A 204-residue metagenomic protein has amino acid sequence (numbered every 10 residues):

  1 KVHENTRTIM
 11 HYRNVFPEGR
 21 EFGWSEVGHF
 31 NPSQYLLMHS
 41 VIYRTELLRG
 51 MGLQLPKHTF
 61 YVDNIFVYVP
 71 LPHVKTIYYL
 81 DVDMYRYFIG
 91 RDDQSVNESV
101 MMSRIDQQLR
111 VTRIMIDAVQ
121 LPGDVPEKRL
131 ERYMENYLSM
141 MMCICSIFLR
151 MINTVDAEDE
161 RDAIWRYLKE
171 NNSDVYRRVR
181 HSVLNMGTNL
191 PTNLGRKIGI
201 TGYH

Functional and structural regions predicted by a protein language model:
K1-Y78, Y85-M101: Donor-binding/catalytic cores of nucleotide-activated saccharide and glycerol-phosphate transferases/polymerases
L37, I42, D81, D106-L109 (+1 more regions): Alpha-helix N-cap/helix-start motif at coil-to-helix transitions, marked by capping-box chemistry
L53, L71-V74, Y79-L80, D93-N97 (+4 more regions): Gram-positive cell-envelope targeting signals
F66, V111, L138: Catalytic-loop motifs flanking and including active-site residues across diverse enzymes
V82-R91, N97-V125, M141-I144, M151-D174: Catalytic core of nucleotide-sugar-dependent glycosyltransferases
K128-I147: Amphipathic alpha-helical protein-interaction segments enriched in hydrophobic
M151-H204: Membrane-interface aromatic/basic loop that binds lipid-linked glycans or pyrophosphate carriers, typified by
